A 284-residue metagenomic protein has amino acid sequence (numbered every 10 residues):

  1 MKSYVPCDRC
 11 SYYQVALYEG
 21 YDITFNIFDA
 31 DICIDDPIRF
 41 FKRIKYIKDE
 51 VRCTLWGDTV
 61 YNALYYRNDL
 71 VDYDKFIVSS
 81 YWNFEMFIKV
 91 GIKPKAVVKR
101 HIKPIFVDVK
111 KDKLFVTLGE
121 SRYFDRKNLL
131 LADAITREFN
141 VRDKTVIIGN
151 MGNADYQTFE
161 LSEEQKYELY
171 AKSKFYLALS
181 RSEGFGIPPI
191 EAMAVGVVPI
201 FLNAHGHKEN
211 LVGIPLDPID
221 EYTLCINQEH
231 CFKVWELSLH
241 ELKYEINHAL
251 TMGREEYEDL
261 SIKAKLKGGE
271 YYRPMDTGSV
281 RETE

Functional and structural regions predicted by a protein language model:
M1-K42, P274, G278: N-terminal pre-catalytic "stem/leader" segment of glycosyltransferase-like enzymes
D8, I105-F106, V234-Y244, T251-E284: A charged, aromatic-enriched C-terminal amphipathic alpha-helix characteristic of glycosyltransferases across folds
P104, K111-E163: Conserved catalytic-core segment of nucleotide-activated headgroup transferases in glycan assembly
E168-S173: Short alpha-helical donor nucleotide-sugar binding micro-motif in glycosyltransferases
Y176-L177: A short hydrophobic beta-strand element within the catalytic core of glycosyltransferases that build diverse glycans
R181: Aromatic "clamp/platform" in nucleotide-sugar-dependent glycosyltransferases that forms part of the donor/acceptor
V198-F201, G213: Short hydrophobic beta-strand element within catalytic cores of glycosyltransferases and related nucleotide-activated
K208-H248: Change "using UDP/GDP/dTDP sugars" to "using nucleotide sugars
